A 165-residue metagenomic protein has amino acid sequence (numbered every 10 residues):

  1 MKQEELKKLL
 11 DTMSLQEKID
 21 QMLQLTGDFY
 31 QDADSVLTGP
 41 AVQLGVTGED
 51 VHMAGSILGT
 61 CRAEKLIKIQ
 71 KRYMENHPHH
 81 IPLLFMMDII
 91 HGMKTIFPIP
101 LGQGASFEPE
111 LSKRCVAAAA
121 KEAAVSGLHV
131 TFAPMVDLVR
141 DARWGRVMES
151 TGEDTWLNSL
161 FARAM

Functional and structural regions predicted by a protein language model:
M1-M165: N-terminal beta-rich core of secreted/periplasmic extracellular enzymes
